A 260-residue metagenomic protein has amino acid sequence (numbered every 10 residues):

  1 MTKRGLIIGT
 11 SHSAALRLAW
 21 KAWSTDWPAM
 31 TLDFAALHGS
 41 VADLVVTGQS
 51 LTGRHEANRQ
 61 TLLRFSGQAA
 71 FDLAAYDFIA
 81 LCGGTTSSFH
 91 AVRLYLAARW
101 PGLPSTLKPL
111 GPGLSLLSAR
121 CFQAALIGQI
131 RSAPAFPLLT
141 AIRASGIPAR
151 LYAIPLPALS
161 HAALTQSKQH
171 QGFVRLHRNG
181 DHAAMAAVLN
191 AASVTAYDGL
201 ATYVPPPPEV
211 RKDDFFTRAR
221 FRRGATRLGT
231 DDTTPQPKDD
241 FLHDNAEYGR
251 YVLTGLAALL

Functional and structural regions predicted by a protein language model:
M1-F78, D231, D240-H243: Basic, amphipathic N-terminal segments that precede the first structured/catalytic domain
E56-G67, R120-A141, L176-V194, G249: Well-ordered, non-membrane alpha-helical segments in soluble/globular domains
T61-I79, R93, P134-P148, A258-L260: Short amphipathic alpha-helices and their capping/turn segments at secondary-structure boundaries
A80-P109, A153-T165, Y203-A219: Short, solvent-exposed beta-strand-terminating loops
A91-Q129, A158-A186: Serine-dependent acyl-ester chemistry module
R150-I154, A187-R227, L259: Extracellular serine-dependent O-acyl
A163-V210, F241: Substrate-gating cap/lid alpha-helix
R223-L260: Histidine-centered active-site loop/cap adjacent to the catalytic His in serine esterases/O-acetyl transfer systems
